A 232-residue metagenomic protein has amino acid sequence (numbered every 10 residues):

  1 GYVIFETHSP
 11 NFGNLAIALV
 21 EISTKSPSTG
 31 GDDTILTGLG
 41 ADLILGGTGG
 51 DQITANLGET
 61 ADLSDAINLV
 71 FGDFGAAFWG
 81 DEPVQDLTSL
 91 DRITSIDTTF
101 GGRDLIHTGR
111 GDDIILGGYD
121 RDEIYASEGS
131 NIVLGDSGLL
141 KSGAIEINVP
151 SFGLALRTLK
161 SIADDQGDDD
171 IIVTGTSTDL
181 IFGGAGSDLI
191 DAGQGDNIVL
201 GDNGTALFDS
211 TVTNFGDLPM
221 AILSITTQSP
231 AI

Functional and structural regions predicted by a protein language model:
G1-G38, L43, T54-R110, I114 (+2 more regions): Acidic/polar low-complexity surface segments
L45-G49, L116, D120-R121, F182-G186: Mobile, glycine-rich extracellular loop/lid and propeptide segments that shape or gate substrate/ligand access
